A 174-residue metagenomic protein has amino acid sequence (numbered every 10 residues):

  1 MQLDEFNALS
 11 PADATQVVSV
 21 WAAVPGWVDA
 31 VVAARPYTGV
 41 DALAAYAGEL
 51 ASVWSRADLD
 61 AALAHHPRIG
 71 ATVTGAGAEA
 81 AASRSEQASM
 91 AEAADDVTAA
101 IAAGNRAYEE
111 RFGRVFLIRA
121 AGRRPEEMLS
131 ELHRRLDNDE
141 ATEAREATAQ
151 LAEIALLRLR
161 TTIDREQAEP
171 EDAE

Functional and structural regions predicted by a protein language model:
M1-Y108, E153-E174: Aromatic-anchored, charged helix-turn/loop surface patch used as a conserved interaction hotspot
A22, R119-A120: Conserved residues at beta->alpha junctions
G39, A71, R124, D139-E140: Intrinsic-disorder/low-complexity, polar/charged segments
F116: Conserved catalytic/binding loops enriched for acidic/polar residues
P125-E174: Long, amphipathic alpha-helical surface segments
